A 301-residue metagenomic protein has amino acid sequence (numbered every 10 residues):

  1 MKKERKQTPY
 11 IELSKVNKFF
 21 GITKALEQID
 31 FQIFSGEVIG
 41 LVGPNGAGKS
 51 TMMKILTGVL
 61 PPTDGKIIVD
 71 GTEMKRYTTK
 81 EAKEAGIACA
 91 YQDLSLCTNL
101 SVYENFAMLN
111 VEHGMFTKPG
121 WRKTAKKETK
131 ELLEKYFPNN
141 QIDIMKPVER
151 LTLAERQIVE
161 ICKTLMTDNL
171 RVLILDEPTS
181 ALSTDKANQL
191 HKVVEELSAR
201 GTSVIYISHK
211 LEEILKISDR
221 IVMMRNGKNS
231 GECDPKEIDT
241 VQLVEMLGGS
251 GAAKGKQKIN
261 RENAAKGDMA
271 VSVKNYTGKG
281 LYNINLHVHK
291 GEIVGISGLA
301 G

Functional and structural regions predicted by a protein language model:
K2-G301: Glycine-rich phosphate-binding loops of nucleotide-dependent enzymes
